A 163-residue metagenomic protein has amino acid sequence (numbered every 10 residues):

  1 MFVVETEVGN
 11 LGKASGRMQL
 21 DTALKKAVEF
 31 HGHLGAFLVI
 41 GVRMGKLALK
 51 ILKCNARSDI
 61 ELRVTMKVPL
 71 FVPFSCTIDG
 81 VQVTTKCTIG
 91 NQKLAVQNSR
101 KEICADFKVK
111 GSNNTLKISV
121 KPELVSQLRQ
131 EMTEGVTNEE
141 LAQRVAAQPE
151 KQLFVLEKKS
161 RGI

Functional and structural regions predicted by a protein language model:
F2-L34, L38-I163: Non-transmembrane, aqueous-exposed alpha-helical and coiled segments at domain scale
